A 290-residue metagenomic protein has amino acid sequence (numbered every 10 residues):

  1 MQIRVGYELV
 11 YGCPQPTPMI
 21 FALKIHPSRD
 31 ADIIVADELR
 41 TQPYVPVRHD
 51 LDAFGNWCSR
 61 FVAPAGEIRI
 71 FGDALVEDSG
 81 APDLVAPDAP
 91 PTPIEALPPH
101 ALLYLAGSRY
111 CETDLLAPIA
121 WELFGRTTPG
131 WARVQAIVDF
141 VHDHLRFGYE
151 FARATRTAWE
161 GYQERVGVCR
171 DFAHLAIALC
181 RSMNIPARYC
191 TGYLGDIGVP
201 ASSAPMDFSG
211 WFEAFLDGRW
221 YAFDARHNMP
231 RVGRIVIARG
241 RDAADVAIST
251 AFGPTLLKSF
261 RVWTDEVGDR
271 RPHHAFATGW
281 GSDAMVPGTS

Functional and structural regions predicted by a protein language model:
M1-A89: Intrinsically disordered, low-complexity N-terminal segments that are enriched in acidic
V5, F21, T41, A63 (+7 more regions): Generic structural "secondary-structure junction" signal
C13, V76-G80, A86, E95-G167 (+6 more regions): Secondary-structure boundary elements
K24-H26, A86-E95, R226-P230, F252-P254: Short intrinsically disordered coil segments
P27, A31-D37, N228-V246, A251-W263 (+2 more regions): Glycine-rich, small/acidic residue-mixed loop/short-helix segments
G55, G66, C169-R170, A238-G240: Glycine-centered small-residue hotspots that permit tight backbone geometry or close packing
G66, D73, T127, A201-S203: Glycine-centered loop/turn motifs
D139, D171-S259: Hydrophobic/aromatic-rich core segments of domains that either
